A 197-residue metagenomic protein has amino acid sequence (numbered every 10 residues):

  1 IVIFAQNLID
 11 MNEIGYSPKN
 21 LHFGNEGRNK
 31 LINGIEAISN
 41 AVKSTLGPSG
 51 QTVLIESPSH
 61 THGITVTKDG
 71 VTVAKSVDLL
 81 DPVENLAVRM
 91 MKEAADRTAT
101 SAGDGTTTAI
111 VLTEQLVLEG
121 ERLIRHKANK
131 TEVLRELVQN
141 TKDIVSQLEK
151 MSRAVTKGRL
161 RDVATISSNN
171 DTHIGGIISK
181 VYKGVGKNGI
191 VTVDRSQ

Functional and structural regions predicted by a protein language model:
I3-Q6: Short, positively charged and aromatic/hydrophobic N-terminal segments
L8-Q197: N-terminal glycine-/lysine-enriched basic segments
